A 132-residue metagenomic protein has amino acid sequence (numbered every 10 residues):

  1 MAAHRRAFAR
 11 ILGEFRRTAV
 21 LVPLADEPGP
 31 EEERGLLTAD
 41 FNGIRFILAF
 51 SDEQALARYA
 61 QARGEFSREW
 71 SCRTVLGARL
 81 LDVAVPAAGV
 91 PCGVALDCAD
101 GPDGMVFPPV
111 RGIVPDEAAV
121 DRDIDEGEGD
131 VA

Functional and structural regions predicted by a protein language model:
M1-A132: An interfacial alpha-helical scaffold signature
